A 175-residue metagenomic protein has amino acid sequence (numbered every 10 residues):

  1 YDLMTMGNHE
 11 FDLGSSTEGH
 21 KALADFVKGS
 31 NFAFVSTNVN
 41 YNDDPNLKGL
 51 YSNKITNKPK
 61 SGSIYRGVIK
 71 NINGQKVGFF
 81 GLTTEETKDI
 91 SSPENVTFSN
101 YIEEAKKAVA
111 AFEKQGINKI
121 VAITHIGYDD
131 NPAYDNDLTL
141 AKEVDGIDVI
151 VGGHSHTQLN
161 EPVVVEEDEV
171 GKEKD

Functional and structural regions predicted by a protein language model:
Y1-D175: Acidic, metal/ion-coordinating pockets
